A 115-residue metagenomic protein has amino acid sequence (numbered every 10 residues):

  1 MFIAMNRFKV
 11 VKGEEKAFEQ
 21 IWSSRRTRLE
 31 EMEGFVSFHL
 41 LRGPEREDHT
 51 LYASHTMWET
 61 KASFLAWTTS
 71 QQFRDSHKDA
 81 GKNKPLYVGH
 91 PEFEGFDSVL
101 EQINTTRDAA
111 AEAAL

Functional and structural regions predicted by a protein language model:
F2, H39-D48, K78-L115: Glycine-rich beta-strand-turn "strand-cap" elements at beta-sheet edges
F2, Q20-I21: Coiled-coil-like amphipathic alpha-helices with heptad-repeat character
F2-K9, H39-S70: Short, well-ordered beta-strand segments in beta-rich or mixed alpha/beta enzyme and ligand-binding folds
A4, A17, A53, A62 (+3 more regions): A sequence-composition feature that detects small, non-aromatic residues
V10-F18: Short, surface-exposed ligand-recognition loops at beta-strand->loop->(often short) alpha-helix junctions that present
V11-K12, S23, R28, H39-L41 (+2 more regions): Short secondary-structure boundary micro-motifs
Q20, R26-V36, M57-E94: An amphipathic, aromatic/His-enriched active-site/gating alpha helix that lines ligand/cofactor pockets
